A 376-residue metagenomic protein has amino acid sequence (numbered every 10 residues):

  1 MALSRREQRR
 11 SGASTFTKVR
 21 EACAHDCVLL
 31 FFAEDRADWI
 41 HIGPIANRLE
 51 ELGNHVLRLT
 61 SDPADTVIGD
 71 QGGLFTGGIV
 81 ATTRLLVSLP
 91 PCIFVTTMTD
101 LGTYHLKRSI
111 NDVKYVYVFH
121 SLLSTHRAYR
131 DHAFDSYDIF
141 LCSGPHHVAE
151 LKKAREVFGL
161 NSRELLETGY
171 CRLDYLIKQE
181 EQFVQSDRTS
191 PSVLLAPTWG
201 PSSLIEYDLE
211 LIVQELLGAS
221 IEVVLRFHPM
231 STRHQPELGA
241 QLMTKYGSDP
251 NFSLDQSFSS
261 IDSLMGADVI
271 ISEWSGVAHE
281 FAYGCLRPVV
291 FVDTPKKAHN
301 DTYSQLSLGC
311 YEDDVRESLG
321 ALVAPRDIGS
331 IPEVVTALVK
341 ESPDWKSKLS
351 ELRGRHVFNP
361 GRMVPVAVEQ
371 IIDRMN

Functional and structural regions predicted by a protein language model:
M1-C27, A33-D35: Membrane-proximal basic amphipathic "stem/tether" segments
A2-A13, A133-I205, P229-T232, K346: A nucleotide-sugar donor-handling region in carbohydrate enzymes
L30-I177: Active-site and donor-binding regions of nucleotide-sugar-utilizing enzymes
D38-N54, C171-M243, A324-I328, V339-P343 (+2 more regions): Conserved catalytic-core segment of nucleotide-activated headgroup transferases in glycan assembly
G73-A81, F252-Q256, L319-S330: Short acidic-hydrophobic, aromatic-tinged amphipathic segments that line or gate anion-handling sites
T82-L86, E237-H279: Donor nucleotide-activated moiety binding/catalytic core segment of transferases that use nucleotide-activated donors
L85-V87, A133, S186, E215 (+1 more regions): Structural alpha-helical scaffold elements that stabilize or flank donor/cofactor-binding regions in carbohydrate
F134, S162, G276-R355: Catalytic binding pocket for nucleotide-activated donors in carbohydrate/polymer assembly enzymes
